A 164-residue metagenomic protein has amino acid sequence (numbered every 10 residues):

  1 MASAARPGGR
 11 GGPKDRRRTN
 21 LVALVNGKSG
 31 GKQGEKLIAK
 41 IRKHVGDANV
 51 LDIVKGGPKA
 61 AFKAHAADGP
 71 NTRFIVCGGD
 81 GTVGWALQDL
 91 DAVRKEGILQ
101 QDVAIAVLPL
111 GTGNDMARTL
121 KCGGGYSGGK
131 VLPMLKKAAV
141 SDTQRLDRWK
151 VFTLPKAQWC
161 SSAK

Functional and structural regions predicted by a protein language model:
A2-R17, V22-N71, G78, T82-K164: Catalytic core of DAGKc-family lipid kinases
